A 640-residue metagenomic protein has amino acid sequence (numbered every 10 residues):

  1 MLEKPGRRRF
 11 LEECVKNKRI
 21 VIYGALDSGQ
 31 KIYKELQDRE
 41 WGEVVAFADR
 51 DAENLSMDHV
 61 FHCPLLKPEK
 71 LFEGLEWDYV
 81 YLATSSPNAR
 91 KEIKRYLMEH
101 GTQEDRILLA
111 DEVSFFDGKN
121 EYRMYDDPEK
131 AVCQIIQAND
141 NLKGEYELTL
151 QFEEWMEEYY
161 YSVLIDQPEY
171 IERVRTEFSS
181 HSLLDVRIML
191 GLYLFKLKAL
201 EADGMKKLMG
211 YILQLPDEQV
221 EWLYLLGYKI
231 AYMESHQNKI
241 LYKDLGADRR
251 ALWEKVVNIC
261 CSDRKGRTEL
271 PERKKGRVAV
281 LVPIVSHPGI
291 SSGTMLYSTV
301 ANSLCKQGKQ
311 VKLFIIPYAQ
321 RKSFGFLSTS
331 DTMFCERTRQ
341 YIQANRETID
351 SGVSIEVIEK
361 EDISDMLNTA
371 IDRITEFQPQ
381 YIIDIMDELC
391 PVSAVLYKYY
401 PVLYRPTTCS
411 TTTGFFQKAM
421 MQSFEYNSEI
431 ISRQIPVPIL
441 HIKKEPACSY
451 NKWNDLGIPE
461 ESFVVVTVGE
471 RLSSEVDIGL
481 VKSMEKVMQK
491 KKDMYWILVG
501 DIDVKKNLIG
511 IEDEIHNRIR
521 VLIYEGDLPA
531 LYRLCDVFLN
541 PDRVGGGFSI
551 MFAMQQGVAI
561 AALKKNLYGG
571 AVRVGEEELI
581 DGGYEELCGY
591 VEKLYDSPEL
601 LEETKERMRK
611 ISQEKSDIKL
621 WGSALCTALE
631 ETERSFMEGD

Functional and structural regions predicted by a protein language model:
M1-K130: Hydrophobic, well-ordered beta-alpha structural blocks that scaffold small-molecule cofactor pockets
E129-S162, Q167, V220-E336: N-terminal subdomain of nucleotide-sugar transferases
I290-V300, P436-I511: Conserved catalytic-core segment of nucleotide-activated headgroup transferases in glycan assembly
I349-S354, K505-E525: Nucleotide-activated donor-binding/catalytic signature segment of Leloir-type glycosyltransferases, i.e., the conserved
I374, E525, A530-C535: Short alpha-helical donor nucleotide-sugar binding micro-motif in glycosyltransferases
F377-Y381, R533-G546, V558: Acidic donor-binding loop of glycosyltransferase active sites
G569-K593: Change "using UDP/GDP/dTDP sugars" to "using nucleotide sugars
G582, D596-F636: A charged, aromatic-enriched C-terminal amphipathic alpha-helix characteristic of glycosyltransferases across folds
